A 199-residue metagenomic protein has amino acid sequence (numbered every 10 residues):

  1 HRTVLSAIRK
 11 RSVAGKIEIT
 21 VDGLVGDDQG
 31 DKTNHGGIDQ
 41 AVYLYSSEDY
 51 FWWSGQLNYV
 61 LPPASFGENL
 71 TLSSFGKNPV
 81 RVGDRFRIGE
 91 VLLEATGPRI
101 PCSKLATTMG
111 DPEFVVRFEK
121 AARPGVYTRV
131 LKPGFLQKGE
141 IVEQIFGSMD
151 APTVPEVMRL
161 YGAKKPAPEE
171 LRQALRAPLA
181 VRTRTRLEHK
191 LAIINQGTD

Functional and structural regions predicted by a protein language model:
H1-A106, E113-F114, F146-D199: Electropositive, beta-rich accessory/interaction domains or terminal extensions that provide binding surfaces
G26-Q29, T128, Q137: Short, flexible micro-motifs
S74-G76, A122, K132: Short loop/turn positions at the edges of beta-strands in beta-sheet-rich folds
G83, P133, K138-E140: Loop/turn positions that initiate beta-strands
P112-V130: A mid-sequence, solvent-exposed acidic-amphipathic segment
E143: Acidic, Mg2+-coordinating catalytic module of metal-dependent nucleases/exonucleases that use a two-metal-ion mechanism
